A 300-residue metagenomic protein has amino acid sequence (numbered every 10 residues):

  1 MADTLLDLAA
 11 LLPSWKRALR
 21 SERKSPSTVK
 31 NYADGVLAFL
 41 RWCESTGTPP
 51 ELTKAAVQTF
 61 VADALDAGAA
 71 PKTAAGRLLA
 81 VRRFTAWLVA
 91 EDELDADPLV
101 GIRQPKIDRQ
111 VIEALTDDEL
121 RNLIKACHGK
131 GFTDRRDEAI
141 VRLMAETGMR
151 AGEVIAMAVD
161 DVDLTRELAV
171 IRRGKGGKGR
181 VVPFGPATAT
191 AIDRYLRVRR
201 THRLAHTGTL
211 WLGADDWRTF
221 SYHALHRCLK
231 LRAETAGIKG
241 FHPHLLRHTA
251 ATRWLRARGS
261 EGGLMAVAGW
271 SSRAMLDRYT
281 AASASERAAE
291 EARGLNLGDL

Functional and structural regions predicted by a protein language model:
M1-L300: Conserved catalytic core of the tyrosine transesterase superfamily
